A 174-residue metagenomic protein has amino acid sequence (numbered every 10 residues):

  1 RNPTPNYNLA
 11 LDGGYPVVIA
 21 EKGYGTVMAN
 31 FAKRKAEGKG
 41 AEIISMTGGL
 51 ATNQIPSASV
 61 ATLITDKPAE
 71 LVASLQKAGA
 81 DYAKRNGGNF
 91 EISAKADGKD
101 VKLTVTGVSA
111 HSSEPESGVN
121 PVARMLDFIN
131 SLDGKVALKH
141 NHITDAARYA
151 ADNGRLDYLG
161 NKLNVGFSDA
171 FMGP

Functional and structural regions predicted by a protein language model:
N2-P174: Midchain, well-structured core segments that form catalytic/ion-binding scaffolds
